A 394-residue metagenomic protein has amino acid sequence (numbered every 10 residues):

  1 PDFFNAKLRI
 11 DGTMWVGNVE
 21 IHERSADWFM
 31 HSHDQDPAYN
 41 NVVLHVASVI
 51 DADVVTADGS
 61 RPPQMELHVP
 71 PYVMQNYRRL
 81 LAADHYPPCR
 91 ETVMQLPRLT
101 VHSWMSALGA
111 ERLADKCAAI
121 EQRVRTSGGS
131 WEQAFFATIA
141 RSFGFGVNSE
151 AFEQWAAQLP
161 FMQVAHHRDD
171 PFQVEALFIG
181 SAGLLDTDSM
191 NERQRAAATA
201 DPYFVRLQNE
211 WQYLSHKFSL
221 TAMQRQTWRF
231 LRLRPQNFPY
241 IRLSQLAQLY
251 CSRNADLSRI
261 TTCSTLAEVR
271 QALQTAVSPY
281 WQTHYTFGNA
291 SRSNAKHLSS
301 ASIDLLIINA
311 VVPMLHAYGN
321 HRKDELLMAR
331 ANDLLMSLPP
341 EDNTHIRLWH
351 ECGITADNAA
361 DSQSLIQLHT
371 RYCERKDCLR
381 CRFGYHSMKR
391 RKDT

Functional and structural regions predicted by a protein language model:
P1-R24: N-terminal ordered "arm"
N5-I10, D27-Q35, I50-A57, L368-H369: Catalytic micro-motifs at enzyme active sites that drive phosphoryl/nucleotidyl and oxygen chemistry
M14, E20, H33-A38, L44: Compact, well-ordered interaction domains used in eukaryotic information-processing assemblies
N18-F29, V43-A52, S362: Conserved short secondary-structure elements within globular domains
S25-D27, I50-A52, P71-V73, F145 (+2 more regions): Short loop/turn segments at secondary-structure transitions that flank enzyme active sites
N40-V42, V46-W104: Compact, glycine/acidic-enriched structural inserts
L108-S364, D377: Hydrophobic, aromatic-lined core segments that form the binding pocket/scaffold for planar heteroaromatic ligands
E351-T394: Acidic, carboxylate-rich catalytic segments that either coordinate divalent cations
